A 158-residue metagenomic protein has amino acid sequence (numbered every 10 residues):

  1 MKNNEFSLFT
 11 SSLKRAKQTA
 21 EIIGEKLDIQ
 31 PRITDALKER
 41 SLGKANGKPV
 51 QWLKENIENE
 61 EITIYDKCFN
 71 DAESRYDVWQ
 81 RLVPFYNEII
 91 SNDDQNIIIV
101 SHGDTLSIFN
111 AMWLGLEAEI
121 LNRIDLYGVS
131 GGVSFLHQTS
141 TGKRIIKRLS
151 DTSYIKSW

Functional and structural regions predicted by a protein language model:
M1-E5, N87-E88, F135: A short, N-terminal amphipathic alpha-helix
M1-I62: Phosphate-coordination/substrate-recognition cap region in phosphate-metabolizing enzymes
F6, Q95-G103: Generic beta-sheet signal
T10-S11, Q80, V100-S101: Short beta-strand scaffold positions
I22, I108-M112: Active-site signature of alpha/beta-hydrolase-fold catalytic machinery across serine- and Asp/Cys-nucleophile hydrolases
I29-I33, R40-Q51, A111-W158: Acidic, low-complexity terminal tails and accessory targeting/binding regions of phosphate-metabolizing enzymes
E58-D77: Short glycine/proline- and acidic residue-enriched helix-loop micro-motifs that form flexible lids or anion-recognition
W79, V83-S91: Generic structural signal for well-ordered alpha-helical scaffold segments
